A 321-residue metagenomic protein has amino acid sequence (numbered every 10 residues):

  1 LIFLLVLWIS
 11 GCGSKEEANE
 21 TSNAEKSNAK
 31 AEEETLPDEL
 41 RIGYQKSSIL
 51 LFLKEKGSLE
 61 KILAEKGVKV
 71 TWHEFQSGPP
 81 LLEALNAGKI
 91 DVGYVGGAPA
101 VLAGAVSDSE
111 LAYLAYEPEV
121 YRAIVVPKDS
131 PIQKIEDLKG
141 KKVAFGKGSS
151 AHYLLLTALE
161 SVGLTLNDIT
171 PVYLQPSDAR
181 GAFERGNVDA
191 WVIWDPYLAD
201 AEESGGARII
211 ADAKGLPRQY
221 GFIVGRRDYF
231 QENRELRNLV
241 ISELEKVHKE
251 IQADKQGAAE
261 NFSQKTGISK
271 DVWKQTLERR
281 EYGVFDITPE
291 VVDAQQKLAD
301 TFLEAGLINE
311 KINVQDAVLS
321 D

Functional and structural regions predicted by a protein language model:
L1-S10: Sec-dependent bacterial lipoprotein signal peptides
I9-N23: Bacterial lipoprotein signal-peptidase II cleavage site
K26-T165, T170-Y173, D189-D195, P217: Short, glycine-/small- and polar/acidic-enriched structural segments that line small-molecule recognition paths
K56, L82, N86, G97-A100 (+12 more regions): Extracytoplasmic/secreted envelope proteins and their assembly/folding machinery, especially bacterial periplasmic
E60-G67, G283-V292, N313-V314: Short, solvent-exposed loop/beta-turn-alpha elements that line the ligand-binding surface or hinge of extracytoplasmic
A98-P99, D168-F262: Pocket-lining segment of extracytoplasmic ligand-binding domains
Q231-N309: Secondary-structure end/capping motifs
E310-D321: Hinge/cleft segment of the Venus flytrap/periplasmic-binding protein
